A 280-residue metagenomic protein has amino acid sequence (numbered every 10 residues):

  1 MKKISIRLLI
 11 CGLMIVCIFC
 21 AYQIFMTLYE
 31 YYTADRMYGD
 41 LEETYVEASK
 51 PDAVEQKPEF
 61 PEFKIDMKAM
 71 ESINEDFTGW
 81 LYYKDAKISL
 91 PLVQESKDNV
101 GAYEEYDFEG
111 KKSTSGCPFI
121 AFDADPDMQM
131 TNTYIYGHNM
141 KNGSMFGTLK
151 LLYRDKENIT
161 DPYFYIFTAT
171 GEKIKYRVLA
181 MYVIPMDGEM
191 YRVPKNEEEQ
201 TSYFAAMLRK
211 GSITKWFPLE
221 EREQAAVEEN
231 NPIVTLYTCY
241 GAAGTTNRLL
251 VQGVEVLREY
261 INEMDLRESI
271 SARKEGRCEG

Functional and structural regions predicted by a protein language model:
M1-K3: N-terminal Lys/Arg-rich, disordered targeting/topogenic segments
R7-I24: Hydrophobic membrane-insertion alpha-helices, especially the h-region of bacterial N-terminal signal peptides
F19-G280: Solvent-exposed, non-transmembrane regions of membrane-associated and secreted proteins
